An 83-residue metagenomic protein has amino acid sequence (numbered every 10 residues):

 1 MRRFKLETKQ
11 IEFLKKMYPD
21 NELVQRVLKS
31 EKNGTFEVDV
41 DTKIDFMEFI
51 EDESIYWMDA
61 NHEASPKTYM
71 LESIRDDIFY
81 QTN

Functional and structural regions predicted by a protein language model:
R2-E37: N-terminal acidic leader/helix
K16-M17, F49, D77: Residues that form generic nucleotide/phosphate-binding pockets
S30-E72: Acidic, low-complexity, intrinsically disordered interaction modules
D77-N83: Short acidic DE-rich linear segments
